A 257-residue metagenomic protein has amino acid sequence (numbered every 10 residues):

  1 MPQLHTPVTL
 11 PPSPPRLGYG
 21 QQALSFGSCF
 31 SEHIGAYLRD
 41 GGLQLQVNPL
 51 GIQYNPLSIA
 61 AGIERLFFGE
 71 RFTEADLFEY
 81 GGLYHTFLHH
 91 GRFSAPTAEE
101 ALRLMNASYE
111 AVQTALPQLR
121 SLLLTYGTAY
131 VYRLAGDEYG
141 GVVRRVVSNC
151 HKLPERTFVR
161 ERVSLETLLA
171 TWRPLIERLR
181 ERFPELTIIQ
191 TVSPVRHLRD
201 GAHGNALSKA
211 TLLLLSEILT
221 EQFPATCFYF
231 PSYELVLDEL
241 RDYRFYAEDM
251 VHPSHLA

Functional and structural regions predicted by a protein language model:
M1-A257: Extracellular glycan-modifying ectodomains
